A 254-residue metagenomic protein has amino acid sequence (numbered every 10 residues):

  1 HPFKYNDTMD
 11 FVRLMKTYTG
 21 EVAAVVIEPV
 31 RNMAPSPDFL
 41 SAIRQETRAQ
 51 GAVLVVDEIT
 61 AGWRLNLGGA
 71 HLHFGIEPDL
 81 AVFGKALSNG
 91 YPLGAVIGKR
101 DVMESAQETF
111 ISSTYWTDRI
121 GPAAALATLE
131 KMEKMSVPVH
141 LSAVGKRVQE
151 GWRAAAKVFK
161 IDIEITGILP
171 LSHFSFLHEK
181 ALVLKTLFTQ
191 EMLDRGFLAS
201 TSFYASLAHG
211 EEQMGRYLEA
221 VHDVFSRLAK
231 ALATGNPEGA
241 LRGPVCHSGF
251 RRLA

Functional and structural regions predicted by a protein language model:
H1-A254: Conserved N-terminal phosphate-binding loop of PLP-dependent enzymes in the Aspartate aminotransferase
